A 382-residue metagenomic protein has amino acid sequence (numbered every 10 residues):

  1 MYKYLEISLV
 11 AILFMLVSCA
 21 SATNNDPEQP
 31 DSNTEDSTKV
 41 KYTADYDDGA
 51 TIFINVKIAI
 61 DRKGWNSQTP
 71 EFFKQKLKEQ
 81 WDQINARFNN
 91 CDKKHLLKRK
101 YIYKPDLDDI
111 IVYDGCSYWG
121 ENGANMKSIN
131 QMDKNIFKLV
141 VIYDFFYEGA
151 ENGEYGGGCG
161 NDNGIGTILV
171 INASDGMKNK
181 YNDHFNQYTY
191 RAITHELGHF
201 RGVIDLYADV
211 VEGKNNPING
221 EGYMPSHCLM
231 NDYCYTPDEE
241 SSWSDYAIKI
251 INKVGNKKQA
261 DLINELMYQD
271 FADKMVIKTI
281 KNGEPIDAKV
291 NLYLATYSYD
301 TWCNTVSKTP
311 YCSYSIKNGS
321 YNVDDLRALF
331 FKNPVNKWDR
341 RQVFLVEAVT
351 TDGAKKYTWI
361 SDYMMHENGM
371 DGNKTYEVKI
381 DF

Functional and structural regions predicted by a protein language model:
M1-L9: Bacterial N-terminal signal peptides that target proteins for export
L16-S18: C-terminal motif of bacterial Sec signal peptides marking the signal peptidase cleavage site
A20-T23: Bacterial signal peptide processing site
P27-T189, Y293-D381: Propeptide-to-catalytic entry region of secreted or membrane-anchored zinc metalloproteases
I171-Y246: The catalytic-center signature of Zn2+-dependent metalloproteases
H227-M230, Y235-K274: Low-complexity, Gly/Ser/Thr/Pro-rich intrinsically disordered linker/tail segments
D273-K281: A short, amphipathic beta-strand motif
G283-A288: A short beta-turn/strand-edge loop motif at beta-sheet boundaries
